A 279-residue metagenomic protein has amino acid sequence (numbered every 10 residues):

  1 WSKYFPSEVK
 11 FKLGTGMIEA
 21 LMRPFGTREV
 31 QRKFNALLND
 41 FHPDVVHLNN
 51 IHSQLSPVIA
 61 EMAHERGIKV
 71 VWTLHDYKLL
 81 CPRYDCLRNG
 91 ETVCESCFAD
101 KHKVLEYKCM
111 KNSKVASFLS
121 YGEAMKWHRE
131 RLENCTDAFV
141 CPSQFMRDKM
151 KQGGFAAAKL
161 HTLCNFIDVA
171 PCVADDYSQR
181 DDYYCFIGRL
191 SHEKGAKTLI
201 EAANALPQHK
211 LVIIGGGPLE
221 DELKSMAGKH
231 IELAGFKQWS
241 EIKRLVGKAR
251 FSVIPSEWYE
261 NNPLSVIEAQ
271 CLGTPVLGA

Functional and structural regions predicted by a protein language model:
W1-V45: A conserved catalytic-core segment of Leloir-type glycosyltransferases
A36-L55, K69-T73, K78: Short N-terminal targeting/anchoring amphipathic segment
E65, K78, G90-F139, D148: Membrane-proximal helix-turn-helix segments that form the acceptor-binding/catalytic region of lipid-linked
V140, D176-K194, L199-N204, V212: Conserved donor-binding/catalytic core segment of Leloir-type glycosyltransferases
F145, F166: Carbohydrate-associated surface elements
D221-R244: Nucleotide-activated donor-binding/catalytic signature segment of Leloir-type glycosyltransferases, i.e., the conserved
K243, N261-C271: Short alpha-helical segment that forms part of, or immediately flanks, the ligand-binding pocket in carbohydrate-active
G247-N261, T274-P275: Acidic donor-binding loop of glycosyltransferase active sites
